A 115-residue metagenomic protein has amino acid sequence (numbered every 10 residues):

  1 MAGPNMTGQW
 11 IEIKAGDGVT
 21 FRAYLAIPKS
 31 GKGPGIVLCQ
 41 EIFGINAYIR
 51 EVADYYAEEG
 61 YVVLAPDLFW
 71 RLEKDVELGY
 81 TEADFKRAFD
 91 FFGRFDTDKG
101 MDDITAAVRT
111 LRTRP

Functional and structural regions predicted by a protein language model:
M1-P115: N-terminal cap/leader regions of alpha/beta-hydrolase-fold enzymes, predominantly small-molecule hydrolases
